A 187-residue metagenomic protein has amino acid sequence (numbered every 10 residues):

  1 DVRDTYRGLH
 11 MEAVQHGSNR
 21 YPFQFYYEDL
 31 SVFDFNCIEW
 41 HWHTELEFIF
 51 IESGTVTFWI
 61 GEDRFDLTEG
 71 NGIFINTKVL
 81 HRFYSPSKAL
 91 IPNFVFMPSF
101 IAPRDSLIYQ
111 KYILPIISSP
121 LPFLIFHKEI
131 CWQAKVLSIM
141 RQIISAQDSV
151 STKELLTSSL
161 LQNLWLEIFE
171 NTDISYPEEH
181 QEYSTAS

Functional and structural regions predicted by a protein language model:
D1-T68, G72, Q110, L124: Generic protein-terminus/edge-of-domain signal
R3-Q24, L80-I144, E170-T172: A hydrophobic/aromatic-rich effector-binding and dimerization subdomain of bacterial HTH-type transcriptional regulators
Y27, F50, I60-E62, T77 (+2 more regions): Residue-level recognition of conserved beta-strand positions in structured domain cores
S53-T55, K78, S99: Short loop segments at secondary-structure junctions
I60, I101-R104, S151: A generic structural signal for short coil/turn motifs at secondary-structure boundaries
L67-L80, P86: Conserved metal-binding segment of the jelly-roll/cupin
F123-W132, A146-L161, W165-S187: Short, Lys/Arg-enriched, Trp-marked, Pro/Gly-tolerant hinge/linker segments that flank
